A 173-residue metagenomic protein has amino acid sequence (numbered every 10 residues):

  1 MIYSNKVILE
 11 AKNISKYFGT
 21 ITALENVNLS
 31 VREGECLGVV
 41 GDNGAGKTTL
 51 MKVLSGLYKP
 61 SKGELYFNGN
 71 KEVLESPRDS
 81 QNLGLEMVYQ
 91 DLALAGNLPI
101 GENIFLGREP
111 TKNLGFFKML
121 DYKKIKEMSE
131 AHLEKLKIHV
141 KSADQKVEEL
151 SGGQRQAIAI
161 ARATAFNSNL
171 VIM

Functional and structural regions predicted by a protein language model:
M1-M173: Glycine-rich phosphate-binding loops of nucleotide-dependent enzymes
